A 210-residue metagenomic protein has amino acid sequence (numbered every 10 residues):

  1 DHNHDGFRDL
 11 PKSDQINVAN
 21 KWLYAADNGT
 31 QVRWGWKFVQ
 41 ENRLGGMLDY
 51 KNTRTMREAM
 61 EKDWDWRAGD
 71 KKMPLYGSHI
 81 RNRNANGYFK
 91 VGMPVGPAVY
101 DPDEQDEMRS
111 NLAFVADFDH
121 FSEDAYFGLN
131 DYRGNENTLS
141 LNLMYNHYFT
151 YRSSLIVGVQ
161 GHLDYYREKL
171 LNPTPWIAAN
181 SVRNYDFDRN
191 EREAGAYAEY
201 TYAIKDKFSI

Functional and structural regions predicted by a protein language model:
D1-I210: Outer-membrane beta-barrel proteins, especially TonB-dependent receptors
